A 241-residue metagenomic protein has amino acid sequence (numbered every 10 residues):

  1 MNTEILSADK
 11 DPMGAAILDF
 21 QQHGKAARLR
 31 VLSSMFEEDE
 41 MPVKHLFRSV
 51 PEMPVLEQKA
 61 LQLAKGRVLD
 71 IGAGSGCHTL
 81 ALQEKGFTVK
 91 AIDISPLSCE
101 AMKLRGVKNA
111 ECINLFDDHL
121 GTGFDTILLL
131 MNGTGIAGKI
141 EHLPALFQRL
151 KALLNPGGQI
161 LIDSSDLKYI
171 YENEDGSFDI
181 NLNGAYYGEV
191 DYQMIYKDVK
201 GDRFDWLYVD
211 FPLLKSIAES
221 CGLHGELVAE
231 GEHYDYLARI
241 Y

Functional and structural regions predicted by a protein language model:
M1-R30: N-terminal auxiliary segments of SAM/dcSAM-dependent transferases
S7, A15-D19, P156-L213: SAM-dependent methyltransferase
F47-R67: Conserved alpha-helix/loop element of class I SAM-dependent methyltransferases that forms part of the SAM/SAH-binding
S75: Conserved SAM/SAH-binding loop
S95-P96: Conserved SAM/SAH-binding beta-strand->alpha-helix loop
G106-D117: Conserved SAM-binding strand-loop segment of SAM-dependent methyltransferases
F124-P144: A short SAM/SAH-binding and catalytic strip from SAM-dependent methyltransferases
L143-P156: A short glycine-rich, Lys/Arg-flanked "PGG" loop and its adjoining helix->strand segment in the class I
